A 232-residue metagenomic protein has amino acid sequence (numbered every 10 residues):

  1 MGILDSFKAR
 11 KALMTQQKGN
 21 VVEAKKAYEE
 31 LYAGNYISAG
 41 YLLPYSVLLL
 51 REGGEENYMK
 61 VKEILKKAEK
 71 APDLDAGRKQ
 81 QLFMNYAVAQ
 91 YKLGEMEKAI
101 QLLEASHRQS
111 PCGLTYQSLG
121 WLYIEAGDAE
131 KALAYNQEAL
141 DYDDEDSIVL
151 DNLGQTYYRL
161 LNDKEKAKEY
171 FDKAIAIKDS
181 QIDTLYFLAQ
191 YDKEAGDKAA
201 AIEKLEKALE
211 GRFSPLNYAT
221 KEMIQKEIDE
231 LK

Functional and structural regions predicted by a protein language model:
S6, G40, P44, G77-Q81 (+4 more regions): Start-of-helix register in tetratricopeptide repeats
L13, V47, V88, W121 (+3 more regions): Residue-level recognition of tetratricopeptide repeat
Q16, L50, Y91, I124 (+2 more regions): Position-specific recognition of the canonical hydrophobic site in helix A of tetratricopeptide repeat
G19, G53-E56, G94, G127 (+2 more regions): Residue-level detector of the short coil/turn that links helix A to helix B within each tetratricopeptide repeat
A24, V61, A99, A132 (+2 more regions): Single-residue signature of alpha-solenoid repeat helices
Y36, D73, G77, S110-P111 (+3 more regions): Short coil turns that delineate tetratricopeptide repeat
